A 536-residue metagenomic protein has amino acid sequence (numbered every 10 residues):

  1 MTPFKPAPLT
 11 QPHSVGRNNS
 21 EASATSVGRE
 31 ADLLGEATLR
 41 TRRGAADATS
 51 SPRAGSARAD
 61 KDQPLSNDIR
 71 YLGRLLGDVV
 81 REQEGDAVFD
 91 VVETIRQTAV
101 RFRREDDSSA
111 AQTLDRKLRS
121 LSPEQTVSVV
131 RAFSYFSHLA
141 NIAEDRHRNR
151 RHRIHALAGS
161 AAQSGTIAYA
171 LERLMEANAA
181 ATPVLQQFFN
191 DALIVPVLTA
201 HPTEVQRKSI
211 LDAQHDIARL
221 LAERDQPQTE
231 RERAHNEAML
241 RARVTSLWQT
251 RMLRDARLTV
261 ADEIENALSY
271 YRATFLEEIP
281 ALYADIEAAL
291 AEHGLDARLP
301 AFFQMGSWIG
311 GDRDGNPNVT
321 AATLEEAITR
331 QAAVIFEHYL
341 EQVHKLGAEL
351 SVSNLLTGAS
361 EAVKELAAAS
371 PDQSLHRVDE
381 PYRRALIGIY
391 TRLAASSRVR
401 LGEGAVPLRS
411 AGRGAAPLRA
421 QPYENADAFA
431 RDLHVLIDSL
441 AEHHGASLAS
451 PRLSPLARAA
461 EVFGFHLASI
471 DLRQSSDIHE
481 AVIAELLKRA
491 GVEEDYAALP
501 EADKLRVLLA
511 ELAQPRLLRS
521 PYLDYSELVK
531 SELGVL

Functional and structural regions predicted by a protein language model:
T2-T10, L33-A510, Y525-L528: Often metal-dependent polyanion-binding catalytic scaffolds in large enzymes
N19-S26: Compositionally biased low-complexity segments, especially N-terminal hydrophobic helices that form the hydrophobic
V507-L518, G534: Short, solvent-exposed interaction modules
P521, S526-L536: Short, intrinsically disordered, charge-balanced linker/junction segments flanking boundaries in proteins
